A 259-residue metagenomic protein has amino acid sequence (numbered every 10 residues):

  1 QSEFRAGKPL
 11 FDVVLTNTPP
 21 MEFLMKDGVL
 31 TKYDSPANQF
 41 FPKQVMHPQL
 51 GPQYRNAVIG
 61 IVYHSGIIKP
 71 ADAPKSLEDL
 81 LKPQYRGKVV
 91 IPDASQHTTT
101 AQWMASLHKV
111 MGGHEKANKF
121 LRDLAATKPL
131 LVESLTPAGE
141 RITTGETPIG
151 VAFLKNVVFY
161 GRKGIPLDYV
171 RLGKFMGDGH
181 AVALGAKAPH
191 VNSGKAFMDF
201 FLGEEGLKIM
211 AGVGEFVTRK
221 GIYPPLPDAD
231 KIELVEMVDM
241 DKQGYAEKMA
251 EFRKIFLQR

Functional and structural regions predicted by a protein language model:
Q1, K8-E146: Extracytoplasmic ligand-binding site segments that recognize negatively charged/polar headgroups
M21-F23, T143-P166: A ligand-binding cleft/hinge motif common to bilobed small-molecule-binding domains
F40-K43, A57, L121-A125, L131-V132 (+1 more regions): Periplasmic-binding protein-like
G60-I67, A105-H108, G179-S193, I209-G212: A bilobed periplasmic-binding-protein/Venus flytrap-type ligand-binding module shared by bacterial periplasmic
E78, G139-E140, V158, K195 (+2 more regions): Alpha-helical segments flanking ligand/cofactor-binding loops in enzyme cores
G87-S95, F201-Y223: Periplasmic-binding protein-like
K116, F120, F153, P189-F201 (+1 more regions): Short amphipathic alpha-helical coupling segments at ligand-binding clamshell hinges and other catalytic/signaling
P225-R259: Extracellular/periplasmic bilobal clamshell ligand-binding domains
